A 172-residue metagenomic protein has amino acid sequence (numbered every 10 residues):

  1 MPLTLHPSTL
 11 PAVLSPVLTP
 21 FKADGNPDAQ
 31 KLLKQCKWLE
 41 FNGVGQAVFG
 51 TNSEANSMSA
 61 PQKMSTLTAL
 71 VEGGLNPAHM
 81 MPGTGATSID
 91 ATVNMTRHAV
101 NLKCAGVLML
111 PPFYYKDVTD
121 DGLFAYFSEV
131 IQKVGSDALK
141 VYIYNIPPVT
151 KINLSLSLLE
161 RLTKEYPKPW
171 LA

Functional and structural regions predicted by a protein language model:
P2-L159, W170: Active-site beta->alpha loop and helix N-cap motifs at the rims of alpha/beta catalytic domains
L162-A172: Acidic/histidine-rich catalytic cores of soluble enzymes
